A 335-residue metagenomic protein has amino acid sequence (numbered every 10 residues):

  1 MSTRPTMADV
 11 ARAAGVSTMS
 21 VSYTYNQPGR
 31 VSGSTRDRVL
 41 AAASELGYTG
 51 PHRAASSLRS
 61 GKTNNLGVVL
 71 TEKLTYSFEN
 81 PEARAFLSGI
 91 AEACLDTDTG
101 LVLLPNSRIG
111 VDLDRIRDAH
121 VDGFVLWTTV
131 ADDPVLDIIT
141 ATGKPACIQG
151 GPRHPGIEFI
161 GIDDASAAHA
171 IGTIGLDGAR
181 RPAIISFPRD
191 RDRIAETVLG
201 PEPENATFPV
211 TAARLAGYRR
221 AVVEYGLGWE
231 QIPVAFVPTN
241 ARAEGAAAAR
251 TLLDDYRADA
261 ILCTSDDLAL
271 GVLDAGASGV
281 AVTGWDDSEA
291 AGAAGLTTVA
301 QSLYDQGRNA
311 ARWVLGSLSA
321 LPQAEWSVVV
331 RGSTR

Functional and structural regions predicted by a protein language model:
M1-K62: N-terminal helix-turn-helix DNA-binding module of bacterial transcription factors
S20, A246, R250, D254-R335: Flexible loop/turn connectors
D37, A41, T49-R115, G123: Amphipathic helical "hinge" segments at domain boundaries
C94-L104, A212-L215, R219-P238: Short beta-strand elements in bilobed, periplasmic/extracellular small-molecule ligand-binding domains
D122-W127, A183-I185, V234, Y256-S265 (+1 more regions): Periplasmic-binding protein-like
V130-H169, F187-T197, D286-T297: Flexible loop/hinge segments that line or gate small-molecule binding clefts
I160-I194, R242-R250, Q301-S319: Hydrophobic alpha-helical segments within soluble ligand-binding/sensing domains
G172-Y225, L321-R335: An alpha-beta-alpha
